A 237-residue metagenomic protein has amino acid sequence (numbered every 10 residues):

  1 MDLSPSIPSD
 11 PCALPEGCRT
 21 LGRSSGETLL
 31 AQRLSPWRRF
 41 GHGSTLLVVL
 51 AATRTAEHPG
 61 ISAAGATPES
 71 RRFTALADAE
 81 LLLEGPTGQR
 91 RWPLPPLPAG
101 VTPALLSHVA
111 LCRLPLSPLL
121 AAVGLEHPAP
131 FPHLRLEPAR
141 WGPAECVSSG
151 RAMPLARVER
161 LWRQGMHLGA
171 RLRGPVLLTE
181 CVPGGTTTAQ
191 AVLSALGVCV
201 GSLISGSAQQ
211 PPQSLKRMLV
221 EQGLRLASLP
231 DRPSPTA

Functional and structural regions predicted by a protein language model:
D2-A237: N-terminal loops that bind phosphate or other acidic moieties and the adjacent beta-alpha structural core
